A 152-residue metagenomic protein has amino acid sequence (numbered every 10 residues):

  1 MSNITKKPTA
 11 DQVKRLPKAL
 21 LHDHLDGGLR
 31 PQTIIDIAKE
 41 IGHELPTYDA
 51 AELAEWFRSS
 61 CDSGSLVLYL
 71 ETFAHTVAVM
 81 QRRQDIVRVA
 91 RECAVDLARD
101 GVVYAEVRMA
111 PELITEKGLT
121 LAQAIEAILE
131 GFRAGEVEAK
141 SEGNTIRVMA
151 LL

Functional and structural regions predicted by a protein language model:
S2-L152: Metal-cofactor-binding active-site regions of metalloenzymes
